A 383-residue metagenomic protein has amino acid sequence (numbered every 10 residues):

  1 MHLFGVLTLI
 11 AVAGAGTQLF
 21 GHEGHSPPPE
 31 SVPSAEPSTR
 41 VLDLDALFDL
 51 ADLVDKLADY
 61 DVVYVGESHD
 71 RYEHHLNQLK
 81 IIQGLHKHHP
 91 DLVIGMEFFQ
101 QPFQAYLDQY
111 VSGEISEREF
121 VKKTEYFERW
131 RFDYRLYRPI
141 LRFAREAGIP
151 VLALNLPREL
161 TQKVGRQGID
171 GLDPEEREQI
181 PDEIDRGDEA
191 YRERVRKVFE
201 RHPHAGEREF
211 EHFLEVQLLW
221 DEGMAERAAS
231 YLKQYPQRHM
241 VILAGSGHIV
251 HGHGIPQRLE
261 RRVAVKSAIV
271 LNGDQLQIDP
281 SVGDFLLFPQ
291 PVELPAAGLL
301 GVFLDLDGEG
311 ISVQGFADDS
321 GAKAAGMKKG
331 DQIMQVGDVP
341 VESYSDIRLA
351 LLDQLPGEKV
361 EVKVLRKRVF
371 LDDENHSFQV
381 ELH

Functional and structural regions predicted by a protein language model:
H2-A15: Bacterial N-terminal signal peptides
V12, T17-Y60: N- or domain-start disorder-to-order transition segments that initiate the globular core
D45-K87: Zymogen propeptides
H88-H89, A105-A229: A substrate-binding/cap region within the structured catalytic cores of diverse enzymes
H251-E293: Extended hydrophobic/aromatic segments used for targeting, binding, or gating
I278-D318, D353, S377-H383: PDZ/PDZ-like peptide-tail recognition elements
A322-Y344: Conserved PDZ fold ligand-binding element
K328, M334, L349-H383: PDZ-domain C-terminal substructure recognizer with occasional recognition of PDZ-binding tails
